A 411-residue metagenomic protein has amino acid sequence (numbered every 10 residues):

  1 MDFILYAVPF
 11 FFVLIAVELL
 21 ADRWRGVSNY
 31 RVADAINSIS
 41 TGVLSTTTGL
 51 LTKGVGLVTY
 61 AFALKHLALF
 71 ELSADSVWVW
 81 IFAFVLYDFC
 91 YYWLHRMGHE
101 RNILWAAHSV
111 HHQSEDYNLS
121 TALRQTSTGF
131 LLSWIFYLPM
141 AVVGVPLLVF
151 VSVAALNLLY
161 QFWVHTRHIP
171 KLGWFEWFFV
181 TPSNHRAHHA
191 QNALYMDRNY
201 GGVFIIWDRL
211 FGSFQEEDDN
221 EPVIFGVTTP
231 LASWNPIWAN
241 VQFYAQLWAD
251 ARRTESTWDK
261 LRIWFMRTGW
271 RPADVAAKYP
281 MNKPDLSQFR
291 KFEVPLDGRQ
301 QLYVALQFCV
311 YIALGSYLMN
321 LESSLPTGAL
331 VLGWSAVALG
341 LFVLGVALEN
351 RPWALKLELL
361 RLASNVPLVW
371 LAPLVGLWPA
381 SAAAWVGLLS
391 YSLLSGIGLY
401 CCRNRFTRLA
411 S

Functional and structural regions predicted by a protein language model:
M1-F3, V142-S152, S323, L377-P379: Transmembrane helix interruption/hinge and helix-loop junction motifs
I4-V8, I39, V77-F82, V151-S152 (+1 more regions): Hydrophobic alpha-helical transmembrane segments
A7-V17, V27, R96-S109, R262-D285: Short, charged cytosolic
V17-I36: Membrane-interface helix-loop junction between the first two transmembrane segments
T41-G54, A122-G129, D297-F308, L355-L359: Select subsegments of transmembrane alpha-helices in polytopic membrane proteins, especially boundary-proximal
V43-T52, D75-P236: Membrane-embedded catalytic scaffold of the fatty acid hydroxylase/desaturase
D116-S120, W163-V304, G345, W353 (+1 more regions): Cytosolic/stromal cytosol-facing helical appendages immediately following the last transmembrane segment
F292-R408: Substrate-recognition/cap regions that form aromatic- and gly/pro-loop-enriched pockets for small-molecule ligands
